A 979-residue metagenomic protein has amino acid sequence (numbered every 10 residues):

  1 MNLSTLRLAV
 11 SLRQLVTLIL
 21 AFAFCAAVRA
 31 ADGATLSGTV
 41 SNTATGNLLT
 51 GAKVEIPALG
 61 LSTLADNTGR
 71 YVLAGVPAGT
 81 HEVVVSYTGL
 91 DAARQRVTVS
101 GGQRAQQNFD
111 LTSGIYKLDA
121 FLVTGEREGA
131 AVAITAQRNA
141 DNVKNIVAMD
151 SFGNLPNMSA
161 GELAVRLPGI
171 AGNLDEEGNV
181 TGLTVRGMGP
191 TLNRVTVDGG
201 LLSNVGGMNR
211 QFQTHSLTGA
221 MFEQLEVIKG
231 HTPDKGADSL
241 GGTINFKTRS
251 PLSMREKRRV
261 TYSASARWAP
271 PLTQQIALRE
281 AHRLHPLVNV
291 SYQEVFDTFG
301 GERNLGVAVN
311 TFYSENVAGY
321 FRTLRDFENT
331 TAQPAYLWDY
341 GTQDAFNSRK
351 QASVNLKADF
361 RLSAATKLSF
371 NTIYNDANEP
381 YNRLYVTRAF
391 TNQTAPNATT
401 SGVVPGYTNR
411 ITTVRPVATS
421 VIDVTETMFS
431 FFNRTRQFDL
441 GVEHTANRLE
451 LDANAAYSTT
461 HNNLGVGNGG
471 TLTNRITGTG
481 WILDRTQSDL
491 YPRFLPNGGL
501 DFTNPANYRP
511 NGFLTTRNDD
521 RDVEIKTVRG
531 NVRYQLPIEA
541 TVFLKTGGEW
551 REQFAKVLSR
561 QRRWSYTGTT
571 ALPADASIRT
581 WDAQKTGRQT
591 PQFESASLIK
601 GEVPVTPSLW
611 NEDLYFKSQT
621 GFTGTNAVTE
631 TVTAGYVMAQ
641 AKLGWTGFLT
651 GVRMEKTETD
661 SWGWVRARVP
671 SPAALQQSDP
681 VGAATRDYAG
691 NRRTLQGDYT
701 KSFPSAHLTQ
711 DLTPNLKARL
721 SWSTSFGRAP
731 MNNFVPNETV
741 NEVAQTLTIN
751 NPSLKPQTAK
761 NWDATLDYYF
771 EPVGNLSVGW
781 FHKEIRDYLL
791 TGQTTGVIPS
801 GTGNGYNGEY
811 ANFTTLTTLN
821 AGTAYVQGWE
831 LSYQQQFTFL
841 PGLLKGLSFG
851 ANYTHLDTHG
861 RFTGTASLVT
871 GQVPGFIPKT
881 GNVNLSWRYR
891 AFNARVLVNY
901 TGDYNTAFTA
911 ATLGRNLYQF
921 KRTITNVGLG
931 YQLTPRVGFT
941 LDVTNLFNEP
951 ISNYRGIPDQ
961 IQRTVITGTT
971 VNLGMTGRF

Functional and structural regions predicted by a protein language model:
V28-E126: Periplasm-facing N-terminal accessory domains of Gram-negative outer-membrane beta-barrel systems
D91, R96, G101-N108, A120-T184 (+4 more regions): Periplasmic N-terminal accessory/gating domains of Gram-negative outer-membrane beta-barrel systems
N204, S216-S263, G300, Y320 (+2 more regions): A beta-strand signature from Gram-negative outer-membrane beta-barrel systems, especially the internal plug domain
E280-N409, P416, D423, S430-G441 (+2 more regions): Transmembrane beta-barrel wall of Gram-negative outer-membrane proteins
F321-T342, N382-E426, T471-L514, Y566-T580 (+7 more regions): Solvent-exposed loop segments that connect transmembrane elements
S420, V424-Q437, T620, G624-T633 (+7 more regions): Outer-membrane beta-barrel signature, preferentially recognizing the C-terminal barrel domain of Gram-negative
G568, Y900-T909, G930-F979: C-terminal beta-signal and adjacent terminal beta-strands/loops of Gram-negative outer-membrane beta-barrel proteins
F781-I785, L789-G796, S800-F908, G974: Gram-negative outer-membrane beta-barrel transporters
